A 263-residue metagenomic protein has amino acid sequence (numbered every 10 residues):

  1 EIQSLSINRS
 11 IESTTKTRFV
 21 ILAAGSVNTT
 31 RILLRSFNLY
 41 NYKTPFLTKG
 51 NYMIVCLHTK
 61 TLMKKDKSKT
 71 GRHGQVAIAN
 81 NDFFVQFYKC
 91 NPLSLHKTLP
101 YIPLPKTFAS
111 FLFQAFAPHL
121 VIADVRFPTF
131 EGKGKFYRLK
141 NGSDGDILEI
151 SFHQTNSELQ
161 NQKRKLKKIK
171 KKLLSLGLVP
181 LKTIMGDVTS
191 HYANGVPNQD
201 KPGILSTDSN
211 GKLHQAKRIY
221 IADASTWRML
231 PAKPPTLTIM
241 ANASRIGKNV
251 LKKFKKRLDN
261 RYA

Functional and structural regions predicted by a protein language model:
I2, I7-I11, R18-T129, K256-A263: Mid-to-C-terminal "cap/lid" subdomains and adjacent gly/pro-rich loops that border and regulate access to redox
S6, L139-G142, D208: Acidic surface patches and DE-rich sequence motifs
K16-R18, A216: Short, well-ordered alpha-helix to beta-strand connector turns
N28-T30, E131-K135, V188-Y192, R228-M229: Flexible loop/turn segments at secondary-structure boundaries
F37, K168-K172, N242-L258: Internal hydrophobic alpha-helix adjacent to the cofactor/substrate pocket in enzyme cavities
P103-L181: C-terminal catalytic lobe of FAD-dependent flavoproteins
S157-L230, T236: A glycine-rich dinucleotide-binding beta-alpha-beta segment and adjacent secondary-structure elements that constitute
R228-V250: A conserved FAD-binding loop/helix module that cradles the flavin
